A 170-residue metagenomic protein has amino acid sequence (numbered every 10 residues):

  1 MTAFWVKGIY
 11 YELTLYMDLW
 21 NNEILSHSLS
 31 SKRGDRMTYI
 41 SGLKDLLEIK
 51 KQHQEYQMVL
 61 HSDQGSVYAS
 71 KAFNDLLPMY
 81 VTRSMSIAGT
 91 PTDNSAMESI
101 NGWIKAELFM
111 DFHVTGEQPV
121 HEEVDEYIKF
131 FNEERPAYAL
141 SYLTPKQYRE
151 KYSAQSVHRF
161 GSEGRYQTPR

Functional and structural regions predicted by a protein language model:
A3, W20, E48-K50, M58 (+2 more regions): Secondary-structure boundary/capping micro-motif
W5, I9, S28-H53: Active-site beta-loop-alpha junctions of metal-dependent nucleic acid enzymes, especially the RNase H-like/DDE
Y11-T14, L25: Short loop/turn microsegments at loop-to-beta-strand junctions
Y16, N22, L43, L60-D63 (+7 more regions): Mobile genetic element proteins and their domesticated derivatives, centered on retroelements and DNA transposons
E23-H27, R83-S86, F109-D111: Short small-residue beta-strand/loop micro-motif enriched in glycine and branched aliphatics
K51-A69: Cysteine/selenocysteine-centered motifs that mediate thiol-based redox chemistry or coordinate metal-sulfur cofactors
S62-Q64, S70-K71, M85-K105, G116-H121 (+1 more regions): RNase H-like two-metal-ion nuclease catalytic core shared by retroviral integrases and related mobile-element nucleases
N74, P78, W103-R170: C-terminal domain-tail junction helix/linker
